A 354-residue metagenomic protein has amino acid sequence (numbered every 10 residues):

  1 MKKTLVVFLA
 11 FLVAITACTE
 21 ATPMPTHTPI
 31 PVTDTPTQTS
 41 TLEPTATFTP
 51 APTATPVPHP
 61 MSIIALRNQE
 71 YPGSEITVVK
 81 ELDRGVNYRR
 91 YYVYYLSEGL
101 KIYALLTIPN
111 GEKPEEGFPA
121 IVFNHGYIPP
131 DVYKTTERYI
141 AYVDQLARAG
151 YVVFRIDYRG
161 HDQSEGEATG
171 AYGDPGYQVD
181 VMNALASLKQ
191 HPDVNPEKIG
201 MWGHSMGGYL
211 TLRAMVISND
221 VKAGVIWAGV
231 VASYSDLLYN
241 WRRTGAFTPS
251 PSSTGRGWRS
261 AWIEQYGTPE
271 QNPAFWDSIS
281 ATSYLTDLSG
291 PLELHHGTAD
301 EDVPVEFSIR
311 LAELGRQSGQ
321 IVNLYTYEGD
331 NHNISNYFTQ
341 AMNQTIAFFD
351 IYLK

Functional and structural regions predicted by a protein language model:
C18-M61, A246-S250: Ser/Thr-rich, Proline-interspersed low-complexity disordered segments
N68-E115: N-terminal cap/lid segment of alpha/beta-hydrolase-fold proteins
K113-F118, F123-E165, S233-Y234: Short substrate-entry loop that stabilizes the transition state in hydrolases
Y133, S235-Y284, G290: Mobile cap/lid helix-loop segments that gate and shape the active-site cleft of serine hydrolases
A171-P192: Alpha/beta-hydrolase active-site loop
G208-N219: Short glycine-enriched nucleophile-adjacent loop and the immediately C-terminal alpha-helix near the catalytic center
L288, L294-H296, D300: Short beta-strand/loop motif that positions the catalytic acidic residue of the alpha/beta-hydrolase fold
I309-K354: C-terminal catalytic histidine-bearing segment of alpha/beta-hydrolase fold enzymes
